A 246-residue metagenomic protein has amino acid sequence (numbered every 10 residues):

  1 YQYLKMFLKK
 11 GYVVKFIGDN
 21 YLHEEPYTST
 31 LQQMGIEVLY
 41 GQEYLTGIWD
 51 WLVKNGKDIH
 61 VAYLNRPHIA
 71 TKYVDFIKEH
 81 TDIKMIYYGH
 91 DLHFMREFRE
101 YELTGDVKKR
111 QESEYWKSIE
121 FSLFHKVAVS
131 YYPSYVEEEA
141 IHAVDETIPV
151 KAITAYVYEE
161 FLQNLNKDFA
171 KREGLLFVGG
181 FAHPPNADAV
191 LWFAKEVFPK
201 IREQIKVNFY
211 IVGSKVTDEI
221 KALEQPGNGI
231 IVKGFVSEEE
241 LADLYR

Functional and structural regions predicted by a protein language model:
Y1-Q33, E37: N-terminal subdomain of nucleotide-sugar transferases
Y3-F16, T104, S118, H125-K126 (+3 more regions): Conserved catalytic-core segment of nucleotide-activated headgroup transferases in glycan assembly
H23, H68-I69, V136-E138, V216-T217: Alpha-helix capping/helix-boundary segments
E37-T46, I231-G234: Short acidic-hydrophobic, aromatic-tinged amphipathic segments that line or gate anion-handling sites
G47-K57, N164-K167, A242-D243: Short amphipathic alpha-helix with an adjacent loop that forms part of the alpha/beta core around
L52-T71, K84-I86: Short N-terminal targeting/anchoring amphipathic segment
D58-H60, A128, R246: Acidic donor-binding loop of glycosyltransferase active sites
Y87-Y115, E139, F169-A170, G180: Acceptor-binding helix/loop patch of EC 2.4 sugar-transfer enzymes, predominantly nucleotide-sugar-dependent
